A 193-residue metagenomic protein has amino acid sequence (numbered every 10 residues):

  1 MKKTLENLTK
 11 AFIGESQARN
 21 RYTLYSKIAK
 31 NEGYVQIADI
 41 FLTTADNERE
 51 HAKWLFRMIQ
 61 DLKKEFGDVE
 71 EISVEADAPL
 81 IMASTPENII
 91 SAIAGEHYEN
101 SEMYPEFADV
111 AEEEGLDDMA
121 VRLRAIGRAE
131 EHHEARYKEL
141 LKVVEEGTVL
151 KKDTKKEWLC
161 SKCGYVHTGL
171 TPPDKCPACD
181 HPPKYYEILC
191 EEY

Functional and structural regions predicted by a protein language model:
M1-Y193: Non-heme di-metal
